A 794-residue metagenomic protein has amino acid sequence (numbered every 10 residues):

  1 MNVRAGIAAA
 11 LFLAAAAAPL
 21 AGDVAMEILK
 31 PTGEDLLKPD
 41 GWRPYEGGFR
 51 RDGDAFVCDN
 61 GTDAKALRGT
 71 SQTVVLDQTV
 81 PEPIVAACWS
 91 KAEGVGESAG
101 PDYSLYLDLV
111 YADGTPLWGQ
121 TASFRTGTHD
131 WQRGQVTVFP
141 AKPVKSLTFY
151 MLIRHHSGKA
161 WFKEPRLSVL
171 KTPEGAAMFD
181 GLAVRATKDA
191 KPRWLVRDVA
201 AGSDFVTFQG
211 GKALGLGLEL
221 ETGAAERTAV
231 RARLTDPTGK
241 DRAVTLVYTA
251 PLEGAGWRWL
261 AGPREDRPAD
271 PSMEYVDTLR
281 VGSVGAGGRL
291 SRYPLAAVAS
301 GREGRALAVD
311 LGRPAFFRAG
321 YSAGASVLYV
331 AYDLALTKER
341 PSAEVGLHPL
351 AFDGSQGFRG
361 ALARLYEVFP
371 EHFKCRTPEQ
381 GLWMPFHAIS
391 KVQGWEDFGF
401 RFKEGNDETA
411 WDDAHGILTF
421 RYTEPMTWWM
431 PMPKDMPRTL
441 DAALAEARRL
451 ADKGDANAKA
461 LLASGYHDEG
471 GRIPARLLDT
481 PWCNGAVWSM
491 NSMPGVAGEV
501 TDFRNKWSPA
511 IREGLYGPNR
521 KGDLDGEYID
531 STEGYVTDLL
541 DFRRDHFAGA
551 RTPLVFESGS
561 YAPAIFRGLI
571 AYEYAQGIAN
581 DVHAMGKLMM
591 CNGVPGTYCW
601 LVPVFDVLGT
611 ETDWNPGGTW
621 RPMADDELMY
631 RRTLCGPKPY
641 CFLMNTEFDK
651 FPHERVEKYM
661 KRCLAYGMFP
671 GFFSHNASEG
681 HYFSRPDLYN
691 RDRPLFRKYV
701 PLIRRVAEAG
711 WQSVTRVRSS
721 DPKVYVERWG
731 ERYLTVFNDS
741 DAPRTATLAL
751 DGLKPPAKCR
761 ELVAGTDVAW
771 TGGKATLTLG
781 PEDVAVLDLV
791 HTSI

Functional and structural regions predicted by a protein language model:
G22-R227, P237-K240, T245-A250, R258-L260 (+3 more regions): Extracellular and organelle-lumenal recognition/adhesion modules and their flexible linkers in secreted
Q72, Q132-V136, A343, G773-A775 (+1 more regions): Short strand-edge motifs at loop-to-beta-strand transitions and within beta-strands of extracellular beta-rich domains
P173, P192-L444, D525-G526, L688-K698 (+1 more regions): Carbohydrate-recognition beta-sandwich/jelly-roll modules in extracellular/periplasmic carbohydrate-active proteins
E339-E344, F566-P755, R760-V763: Active-site-proximal substrate-binding groove within the catalytic cores of carbohydrate-active enzymes
G381-K403, T480-G517, F556-A571, N645-K650: The substrate-binding groove and active-site-proximal loops of carbohydrate-active enzymes, especially glycoside
R421-K521: Active-site-adjacent "subsite" loops/lids of carbohydrate-active enzymes
K506-W600: Active-site neighborhood of glycoside hydrolase catalytic domains
T771-I794: C-terminal beta-strand-rich structural cap/linker in extracellular carbohydrate-active enzymes
